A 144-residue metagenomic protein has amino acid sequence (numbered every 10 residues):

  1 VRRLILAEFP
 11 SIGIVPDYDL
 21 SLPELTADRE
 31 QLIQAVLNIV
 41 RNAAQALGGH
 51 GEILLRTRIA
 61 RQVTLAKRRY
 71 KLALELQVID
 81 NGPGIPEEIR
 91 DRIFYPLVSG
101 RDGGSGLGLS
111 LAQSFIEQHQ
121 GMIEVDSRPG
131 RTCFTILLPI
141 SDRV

Functional and structural regions predicted by a protein language model:
G13-P23, R58-A60: Conserved catalytic submotifs in the C-terminal HATPase_c
E24-A27, G100: Conserved micro-motifs of the catalytic ATP-binding
H50-T64: Short beta-strand/loop element within the Bergerat-fold HATPase_c
L72-A73, I85-L97: Short conserved segment of the HATPase_c
D80: Acidic ATP/Mg2+-coordinating residue in the GHKL
G108, A112: Short alpha-helical Gxxx[C/S/T] motif in the catalytic ATP-binding
I116-E117: Detector for a conserved hydrophobic position within an alpha-helical segment of the HATPase_c
